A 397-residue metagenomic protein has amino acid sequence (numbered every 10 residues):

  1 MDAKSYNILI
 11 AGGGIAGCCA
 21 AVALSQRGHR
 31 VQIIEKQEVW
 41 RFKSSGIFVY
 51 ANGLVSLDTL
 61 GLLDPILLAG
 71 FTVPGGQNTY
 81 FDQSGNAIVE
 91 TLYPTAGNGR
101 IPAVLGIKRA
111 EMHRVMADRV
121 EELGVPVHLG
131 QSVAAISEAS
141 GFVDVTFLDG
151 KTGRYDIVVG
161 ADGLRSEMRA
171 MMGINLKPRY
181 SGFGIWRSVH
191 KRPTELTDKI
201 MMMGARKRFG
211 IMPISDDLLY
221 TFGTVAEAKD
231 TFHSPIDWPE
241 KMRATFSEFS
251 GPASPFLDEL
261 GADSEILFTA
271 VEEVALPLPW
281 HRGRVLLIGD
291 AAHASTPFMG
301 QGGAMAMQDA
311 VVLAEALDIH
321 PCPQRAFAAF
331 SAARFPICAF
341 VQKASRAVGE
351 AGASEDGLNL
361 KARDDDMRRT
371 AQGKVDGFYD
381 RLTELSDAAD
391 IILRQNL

Functional and structural regions predicted by a protein language model:
D2-I8, S25, N52-M172, K177-R192 (+2 more regions): Conserved N-terminal helical subregion
D2-Y6, L68, Q77-N78, S84-G85 (+3 more regions): C-terminal helical "tail/cap" subdomain of flavin- and related membrane-associated enzymes
I10-Q26, I34, V159-G160, M242 (+1 more regions): Conserved mid-domain beta->alpha element of the FAD-binding
A16, V39, R165: Conserved Rossmann-like nucleotide-cofactor binding loop
S25-S45: Glycine-rich FAD pyrophosphate-binding loop
V39-D58: Conserved N-terminal glycine-rich FAD pyrophosphate-binding loop of Rossmann-like flavoproteins
P178-S181, T197-D198, G251-T269: A short coil-to-beta-strand element that immediately follows conserved catalytic motifs
D198-T231, P235, P239, R243-G251 (+2 more regions): Active-site substrate-recognition segment that forms the wall of the catalytic cavity or substrate channel
